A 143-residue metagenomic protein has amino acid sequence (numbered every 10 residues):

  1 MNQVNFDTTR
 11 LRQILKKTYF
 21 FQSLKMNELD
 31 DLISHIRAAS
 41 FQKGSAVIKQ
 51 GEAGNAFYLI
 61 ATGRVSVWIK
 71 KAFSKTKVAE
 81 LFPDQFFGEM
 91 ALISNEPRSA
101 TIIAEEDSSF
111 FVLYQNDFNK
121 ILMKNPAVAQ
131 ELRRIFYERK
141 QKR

Functional and structural regions predicted by a protein language model:
M1-R143: Cytosolic regulatory regions built on CNB/CRP/Popeye-like sensor folds
